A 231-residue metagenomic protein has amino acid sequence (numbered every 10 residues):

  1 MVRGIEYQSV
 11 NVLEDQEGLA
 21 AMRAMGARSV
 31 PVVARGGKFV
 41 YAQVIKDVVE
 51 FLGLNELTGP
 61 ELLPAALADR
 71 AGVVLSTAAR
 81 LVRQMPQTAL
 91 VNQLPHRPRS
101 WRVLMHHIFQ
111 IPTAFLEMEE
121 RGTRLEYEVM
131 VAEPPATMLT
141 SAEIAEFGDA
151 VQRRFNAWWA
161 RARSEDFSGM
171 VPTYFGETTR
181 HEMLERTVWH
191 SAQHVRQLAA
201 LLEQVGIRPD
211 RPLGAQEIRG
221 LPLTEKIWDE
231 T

Functional and structural regions predicted by a protein language model:
G4-G18, A27-R28: Thiol-based oxidoreductase modules, predominantly thioredoxin-like and allied folds used for disulfide exchange
R23-A34, Q43: Structural micro-motif
A34-P60: Non-catalytic, surface beta->alpha helical segment in thiol-disulfide oxidoreductase systems
L54-L67, E143: Short, charged, low-complexity loops and linkers
L63-M85, H106-E117: Alpha-helical bundle segments that constitute or directly flank the non-heme di-iron/ferroxidase center
A71-V82, P135-V171, T178-Q197, T231: Acidic/histidine-rich alpha-helical segments that form the ligand environment of transition-metal centers
A89-P134, V171-T231: Short, contiguous alpha-helical
